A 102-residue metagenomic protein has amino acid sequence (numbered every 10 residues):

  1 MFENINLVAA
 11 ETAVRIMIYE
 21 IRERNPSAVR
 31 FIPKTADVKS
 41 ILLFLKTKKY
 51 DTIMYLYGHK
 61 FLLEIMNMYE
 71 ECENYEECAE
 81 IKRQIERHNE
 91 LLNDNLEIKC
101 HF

Functional and structural regions predicted by a protein language model:
M1-Y57, F61, H101: Long, non-catalytic architectural segments outside compact domain cores
E86-R87: Amphipathic alpha-helical segments of tetratricopeptide repeats
E90-L96: Boundary/linker segments of alpha-helical solenoid repeat arrays
